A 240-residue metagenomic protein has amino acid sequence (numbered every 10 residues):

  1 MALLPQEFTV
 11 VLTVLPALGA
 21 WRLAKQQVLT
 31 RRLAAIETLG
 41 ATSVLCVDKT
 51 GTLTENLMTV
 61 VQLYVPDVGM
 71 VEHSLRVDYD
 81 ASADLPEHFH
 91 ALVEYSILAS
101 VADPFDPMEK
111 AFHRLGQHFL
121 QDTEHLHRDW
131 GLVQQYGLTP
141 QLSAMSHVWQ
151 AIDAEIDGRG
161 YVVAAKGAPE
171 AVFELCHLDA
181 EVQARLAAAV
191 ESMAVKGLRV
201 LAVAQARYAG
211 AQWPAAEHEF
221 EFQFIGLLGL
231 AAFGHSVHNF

Functional and structural regions predicted by a protein language model:
M1-F240: Conserved cytosolic headpiece of P-type ATPases
